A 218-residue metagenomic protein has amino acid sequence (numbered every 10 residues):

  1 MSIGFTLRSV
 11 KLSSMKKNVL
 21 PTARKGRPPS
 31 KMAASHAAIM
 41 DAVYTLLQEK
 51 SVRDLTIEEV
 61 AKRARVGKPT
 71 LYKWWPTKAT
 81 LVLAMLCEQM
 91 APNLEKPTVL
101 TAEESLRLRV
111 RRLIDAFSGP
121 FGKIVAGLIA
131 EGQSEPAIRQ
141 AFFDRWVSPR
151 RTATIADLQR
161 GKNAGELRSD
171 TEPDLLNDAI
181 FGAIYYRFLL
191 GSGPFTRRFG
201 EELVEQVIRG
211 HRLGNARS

Functional and structural regions predicted by a protein language model:
S2-R63, T80: Basic, helix-initiating cap at the start of DNA-binding domains
K16-K17, Q140, D144, K162-Q206 (+1 more regions): Hydrophobic/aromatic-rich alpha-helical bundle segments in the mid-to-C-terminal region
P28, L47-K50, T56-I57, K68 (+5 more regions): Amphipathic alpha-helical segments enriched in hydrophobic/aromatic and basic residues that form the DNA-contacting
I39, D54, T77-V82, P92-N93 (+1 more regions): Short amphipathic alpha-helical segment with a characteristic S/N-K-E followed by hydrophobic residues
R65-W75: Short hydrophobic/aromatic patch on the recognition helix
L94-K123: Hydrophobic alpha-helical connector segments
R111-F117, V125-S134, V204-H211: Helix-loop "lid/cap" segments that line or gate small-molecule binding pockets
D115-K123, G127, A137-A164, D174: Amphipathic alpha-helical packing segments from all-alpha helical-bundle domains
